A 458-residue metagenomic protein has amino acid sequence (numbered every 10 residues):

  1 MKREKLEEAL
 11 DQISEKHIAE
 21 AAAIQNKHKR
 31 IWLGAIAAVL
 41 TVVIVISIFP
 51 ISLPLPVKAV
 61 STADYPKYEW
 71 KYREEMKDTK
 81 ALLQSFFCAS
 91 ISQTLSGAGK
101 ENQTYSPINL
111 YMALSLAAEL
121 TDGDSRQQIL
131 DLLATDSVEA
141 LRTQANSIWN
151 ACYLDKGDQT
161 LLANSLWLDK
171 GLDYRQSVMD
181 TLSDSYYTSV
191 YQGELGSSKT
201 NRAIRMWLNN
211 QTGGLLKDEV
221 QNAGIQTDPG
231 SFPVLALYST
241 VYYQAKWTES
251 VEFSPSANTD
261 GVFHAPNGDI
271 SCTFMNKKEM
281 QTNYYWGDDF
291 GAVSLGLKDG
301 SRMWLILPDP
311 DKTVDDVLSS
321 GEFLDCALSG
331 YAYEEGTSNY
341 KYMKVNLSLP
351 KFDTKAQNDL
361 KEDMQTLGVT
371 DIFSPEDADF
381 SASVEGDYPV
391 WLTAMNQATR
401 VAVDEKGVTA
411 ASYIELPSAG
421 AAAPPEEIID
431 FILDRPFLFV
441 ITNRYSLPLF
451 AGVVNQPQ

Functional and structural regions predicted by a protein language model:
M1-H28: Disordered, charged N-terminal biogenesis/targeting segments of membrane/secreted proteins
N26-S52: Internal signal-anchor transmembrane helix that establishes type II topology
I51-P66: Ser/Thr/Pro/Gly-rich low-complexity linker/stalk segments immediately outside membranes or between
P56-A59, K100-E101, V138-P310, Y333-A423: Non-catalytic, conformational "gating/processing" segments within enzyme and secreted inhibitor domains
T62-L133, V241-Y242, K246, V293-G296 (+2 more regions): His/Glu-rich zincin catalytic helix
I129-L133, V251-D260, D316-D325: Short Gly/aromatic-enriched secondary-structure transition segments
L237, G291-P308, P424-Q458: Extended hydrophobic
S320-Y340, P424-I428: Short, cationic low-complexity segments
